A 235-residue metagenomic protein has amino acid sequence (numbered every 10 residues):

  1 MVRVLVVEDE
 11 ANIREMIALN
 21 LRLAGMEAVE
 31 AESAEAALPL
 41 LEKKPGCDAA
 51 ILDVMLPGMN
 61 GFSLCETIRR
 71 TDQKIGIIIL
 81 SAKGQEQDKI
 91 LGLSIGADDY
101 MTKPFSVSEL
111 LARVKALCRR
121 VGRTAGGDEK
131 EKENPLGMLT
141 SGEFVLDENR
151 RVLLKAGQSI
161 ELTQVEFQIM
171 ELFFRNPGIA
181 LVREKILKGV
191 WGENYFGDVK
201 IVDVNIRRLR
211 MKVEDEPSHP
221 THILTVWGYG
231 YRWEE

Functional and structural regions predicted by a protein language model:
M1-A125: N-terminal/domain-start alpha-helical segments
V2, T225, R232-E235: C-terminal edge and immediately downstream basic/flexible tail or linker adjoining helix-turn-helix-like DNA-binding
V2-R3, A116-I179, E184: Short, Lys/Arg-enriched segments at the junction into DNA-binding effector domains of transcriptional regulators
A24, Q73, G142, H219 (+1 more regions): Residue-level signal for beta-strand positions within conserved beta-sheet cores that form or flank
R70-Q73, I95, G122, G178 (+3 more regions): Short, conserved catalytic or interaction motifs in soluble domains
I75, T124-D128, E216, P220: Short, polar/charged, Gly/Pro-enriched helix-capping and turn/loop motifs at alpha-helix termini and inter-helix linkers
A97, V152-Y229: Positively charged, aromatic-enriched patches within helix-turn-helix-type DNA-binding elements, predominantly
